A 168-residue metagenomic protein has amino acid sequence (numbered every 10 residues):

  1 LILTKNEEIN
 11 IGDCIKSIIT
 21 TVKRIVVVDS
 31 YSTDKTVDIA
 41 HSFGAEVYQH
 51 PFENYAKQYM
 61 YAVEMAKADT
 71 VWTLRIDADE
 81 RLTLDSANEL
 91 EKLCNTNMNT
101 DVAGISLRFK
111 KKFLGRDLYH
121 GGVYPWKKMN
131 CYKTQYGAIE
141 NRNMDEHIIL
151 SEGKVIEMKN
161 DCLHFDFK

Functional and structural regions predicted by a protein language model:
I2-R24: Short, well-formed alpha-helical segments that are part of the catalytic scaffolds of diverse glycosyltransferases
I9-D13, D34-F43, D85-S86: Acidic helix N-cap motif at the loop->helix transition within catalytic regions of sugar-transfer enzymes
K16-V27, K35, S42-E46, V71: Short loop->beta transition adjacent to catalytic acidic/histidine clusters or analogous donor-positioning motifs
S17, D29-D38, F52, D77: A conserved acidic beta->alpha catalytic loop
I19, H41, K67, N95-M98: Residue-level signal for alpha-helix termini/capping positions
V37-M65, D69: Conserved donor nucleotide-binding strand/loop of the catalytic core
K57-V63, T70-I76, T83-K168: Catalytic-site signature of metal-activated, phosphate-bearing donor transferases, centered on the GT-A/GT-A-like
